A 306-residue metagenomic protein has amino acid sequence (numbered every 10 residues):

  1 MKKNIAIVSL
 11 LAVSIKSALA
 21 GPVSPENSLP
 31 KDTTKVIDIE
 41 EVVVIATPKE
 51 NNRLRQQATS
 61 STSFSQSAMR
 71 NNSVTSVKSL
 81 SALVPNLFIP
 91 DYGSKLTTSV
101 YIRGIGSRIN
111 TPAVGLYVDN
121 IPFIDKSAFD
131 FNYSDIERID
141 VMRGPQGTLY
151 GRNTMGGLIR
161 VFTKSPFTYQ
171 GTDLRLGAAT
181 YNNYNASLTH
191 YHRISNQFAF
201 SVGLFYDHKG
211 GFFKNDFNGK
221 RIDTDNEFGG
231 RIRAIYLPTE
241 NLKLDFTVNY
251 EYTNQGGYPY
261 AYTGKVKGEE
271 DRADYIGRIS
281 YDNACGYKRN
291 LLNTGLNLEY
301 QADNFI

Functional and structural regions predicted by a protein language model:
M1-D32: Cleavable N-terminal targeting peptides that direct proteins into the secretory/outer-membrane pathway or into
D38-R70, T98-S99: N-terminal periplasmic "start-of-domain" segments of outer-membrane beta-barrel proteins
M69, L80-S81, I139-G144, I159-V161 (+1 more regions): Non-catalytic regulatory/gating segments with a bias toward low-complexity or hydrophobic composition
K78-I121: Extracytoplasmic beta-strand/coil segments of soluble accessory domains associated with Gram-negative outer-membrane
S79, Y101-R103, R160, T189 (+2 more regions): Outer-membrane beta-barrel architecture
T98, P112, D125, S134-E137 (+5 more regions): Outer-membrane beta-barrel translocator/receptor signature
D119-P145: Short acidic/polar hinge/loop motifs at secondary-structure boundaries that mediate gating or recognition
G219, D225-I306: Outer-membrane beta-barrel domain signature, strongest for Gram-negative TonB-dependent receptors and also present
